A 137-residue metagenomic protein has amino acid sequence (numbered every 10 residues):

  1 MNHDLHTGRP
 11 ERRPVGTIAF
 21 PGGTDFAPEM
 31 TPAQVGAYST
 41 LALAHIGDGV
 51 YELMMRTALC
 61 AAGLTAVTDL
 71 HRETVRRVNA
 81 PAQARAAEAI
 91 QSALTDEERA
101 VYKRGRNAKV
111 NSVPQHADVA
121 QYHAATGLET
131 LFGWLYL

Functional and structural regions predicted by a protein language model:
M1-L137: Double-stranded RNA-binding/processing signature
